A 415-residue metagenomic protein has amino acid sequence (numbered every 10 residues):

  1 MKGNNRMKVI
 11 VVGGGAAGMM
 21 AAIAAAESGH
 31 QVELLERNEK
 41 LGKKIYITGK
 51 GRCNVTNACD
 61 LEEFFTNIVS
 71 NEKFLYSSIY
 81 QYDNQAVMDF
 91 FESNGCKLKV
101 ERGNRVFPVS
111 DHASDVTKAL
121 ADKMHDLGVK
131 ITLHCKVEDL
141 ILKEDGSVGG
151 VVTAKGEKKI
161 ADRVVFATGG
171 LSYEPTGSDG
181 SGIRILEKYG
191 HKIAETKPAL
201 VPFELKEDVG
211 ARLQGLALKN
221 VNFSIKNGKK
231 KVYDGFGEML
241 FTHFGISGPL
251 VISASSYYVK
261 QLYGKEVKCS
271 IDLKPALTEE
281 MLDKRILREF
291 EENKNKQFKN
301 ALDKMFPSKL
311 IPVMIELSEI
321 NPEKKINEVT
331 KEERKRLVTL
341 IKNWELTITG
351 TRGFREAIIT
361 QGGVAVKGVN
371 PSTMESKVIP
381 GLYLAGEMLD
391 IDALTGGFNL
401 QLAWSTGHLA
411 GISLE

Functional and structural regions predicted by a protein language model:
K8-L34, A410-L414: N-terminal Rossmann-like FAD-binding beta1-loop-alpha1 element of flavoenzymes
I10-V12, V137, V151, K158-P175 (+3 more regions): Short hydrophobic core segments
A26-K50: Glycine-rich FAD pyrophosphate-binding loop
E39-I47, V55, L61-E62, K192-K197 (+1 more regions): An anion/pyrophosphate-binding glycine-rich loop and adjacent beta-alpha core in soluble alpha-beta enzymes
R52-V100: Glycine-rich active-site loop/strand segments that organize a redox cofactor
Q81-R163: Feature captures the FAD/FMN-dependent oxidoreductase FAD-binding
T132-H134, D139, P312-D392: A glycine-rich dinucleotide-binding beta-alpha-beta segment and adjacent secondary-structure elements that constitute
R163-V209: Glycine-rich loop(s) and the adjacent beta-strand/alpha-helix scaffold that form part
